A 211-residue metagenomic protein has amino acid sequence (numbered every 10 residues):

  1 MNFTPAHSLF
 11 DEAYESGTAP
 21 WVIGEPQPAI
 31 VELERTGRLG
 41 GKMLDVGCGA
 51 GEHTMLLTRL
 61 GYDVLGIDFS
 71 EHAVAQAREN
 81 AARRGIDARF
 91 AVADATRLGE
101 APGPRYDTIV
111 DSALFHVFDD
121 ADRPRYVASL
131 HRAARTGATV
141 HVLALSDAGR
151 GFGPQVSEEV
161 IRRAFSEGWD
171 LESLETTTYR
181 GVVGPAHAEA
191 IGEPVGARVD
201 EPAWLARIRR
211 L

Functional and structural regions predicted by a protein language model:
M1-L44, A50-P102, F118-A133, A138-L211: Class I (Rossmann-like) S-adenosyl-L-methionine-dependent methyltransferase catalytic domain, capturing the SAM-binding
D107: Conserved acidic residues
V110: A conserved beta-strand element that flanks and buttresses the S-adenosyl-L-methionine
A113-V117: Short catalytic micro-motifs in class I SAM-dependent methyltransferases
